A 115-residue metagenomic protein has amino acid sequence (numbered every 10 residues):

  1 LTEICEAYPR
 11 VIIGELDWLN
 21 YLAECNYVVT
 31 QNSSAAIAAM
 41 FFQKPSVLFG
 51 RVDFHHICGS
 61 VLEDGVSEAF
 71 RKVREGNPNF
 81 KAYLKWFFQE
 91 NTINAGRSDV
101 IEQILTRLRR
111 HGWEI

Functional and structural regions predicted by a protein language model:
L1-F42: Donor nucleotide-activated moiety binding/catalytic core segment of transferases that use nucleotide-activated donors
D17, R51-H55: Short, acidic/turn-prone active-site loops that include or flank metal/cofactor- and phosphate-binding residues
A36-A38, F54-I57: Short gly/pro/ser/thr-enriched loop/turn and capping motifs at secondary-structure boundaries
P45-L48: Short hydrophobic beta-strand element within catalytic cores of glycosyltransferases and related nucleotide-activated
C58-I115: Leloir-type glycosyltransferase catalytic cores
